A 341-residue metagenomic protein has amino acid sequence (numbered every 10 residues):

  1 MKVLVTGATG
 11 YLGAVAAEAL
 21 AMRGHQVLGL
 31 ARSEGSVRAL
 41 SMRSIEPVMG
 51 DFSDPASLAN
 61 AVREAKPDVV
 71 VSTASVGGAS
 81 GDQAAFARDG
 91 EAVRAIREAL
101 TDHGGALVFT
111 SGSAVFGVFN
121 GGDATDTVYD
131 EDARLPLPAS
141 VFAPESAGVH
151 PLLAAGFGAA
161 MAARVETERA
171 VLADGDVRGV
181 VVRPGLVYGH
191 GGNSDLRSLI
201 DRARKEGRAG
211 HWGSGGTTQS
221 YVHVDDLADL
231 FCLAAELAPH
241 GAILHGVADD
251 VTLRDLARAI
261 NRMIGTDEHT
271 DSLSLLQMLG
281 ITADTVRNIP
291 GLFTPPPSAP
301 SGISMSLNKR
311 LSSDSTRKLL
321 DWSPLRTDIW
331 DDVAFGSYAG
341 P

Functional and structural regions predicted by a protein language model:
K2, V15-E18, A228-S301, P341: Mid/C-terminal beta-alpha module of Rossmann-like enzyme folds, strongest in SDR-family dehydrogenases/epimerases
V3-R23: N-terminal Rossmann NAD(P)H-binding glycine-rich loop of SDR-like oxidoreductase domains
T6, R94-A159: Conserved Rossmann-fold NAD(P)-dependent oxidoreductase catalytic core, especially the SDR/UDP-sugar
R32-A95, A99: NAD(P)H-binding glycine-rich loop region in Rossmannoid oxidoreductase-like domains and their noncatalytic homologs
A162-V165, Y188-L199, L233-L244, T266: Glycine/proline-rich active-site loop of Rossmann-fold NAD(P)-dependent oxidoreductases
E166-H190: Conserved beta-loop-beta element that borders a ligand/cofactor-binding pocket
D201-V222: A conserved pocket-lining segment of Rossmann-fold NAD(P)-dependent short-chain dehydrogenase/reductase
T327-P341: Amphipathic terminal alpha-helices
